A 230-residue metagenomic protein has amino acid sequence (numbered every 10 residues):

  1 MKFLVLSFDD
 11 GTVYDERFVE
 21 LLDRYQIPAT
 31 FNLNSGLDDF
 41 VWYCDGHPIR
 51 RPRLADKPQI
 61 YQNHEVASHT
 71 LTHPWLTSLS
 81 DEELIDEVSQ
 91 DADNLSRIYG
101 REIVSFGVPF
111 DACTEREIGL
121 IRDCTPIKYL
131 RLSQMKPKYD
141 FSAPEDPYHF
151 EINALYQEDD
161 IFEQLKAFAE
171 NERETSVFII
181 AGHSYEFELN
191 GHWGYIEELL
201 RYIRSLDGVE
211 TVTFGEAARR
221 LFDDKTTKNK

Functional and structural regions predicted by a protein language model:
M1-Y14: Boundary/entry segment of secreted carbohydrate-active catalytic domains
V5-L6, E65, V209: Hydrophobic "anchor" residues on beta-strands that sit immediately upstream of conserved functional sites
S7, S68, M135, S142-E174 (+1 more regions): Glycan-processing catalytic domains of CAZymes
D10-V13, P109-C113, Y156-Q157: Short beta->alpha connector loops
V19, L54-P58, V88-D93, I118 (+2 more regions): Generic structural signal for well-ordered alpha-helices, preferentially at hydrophobic/aromatic core positions
R24-Q26, T30, S96, K128-P137 (+2 more regions): C-terminal domain-boundary segment and adjacent tail
Y25-R116, K136-P137, A143-H149, S176-F187: Metal-dependent polysaccharide deacetylase catalytic core of the NodB/CE4 family, i.e., the active-site-bearing domain
